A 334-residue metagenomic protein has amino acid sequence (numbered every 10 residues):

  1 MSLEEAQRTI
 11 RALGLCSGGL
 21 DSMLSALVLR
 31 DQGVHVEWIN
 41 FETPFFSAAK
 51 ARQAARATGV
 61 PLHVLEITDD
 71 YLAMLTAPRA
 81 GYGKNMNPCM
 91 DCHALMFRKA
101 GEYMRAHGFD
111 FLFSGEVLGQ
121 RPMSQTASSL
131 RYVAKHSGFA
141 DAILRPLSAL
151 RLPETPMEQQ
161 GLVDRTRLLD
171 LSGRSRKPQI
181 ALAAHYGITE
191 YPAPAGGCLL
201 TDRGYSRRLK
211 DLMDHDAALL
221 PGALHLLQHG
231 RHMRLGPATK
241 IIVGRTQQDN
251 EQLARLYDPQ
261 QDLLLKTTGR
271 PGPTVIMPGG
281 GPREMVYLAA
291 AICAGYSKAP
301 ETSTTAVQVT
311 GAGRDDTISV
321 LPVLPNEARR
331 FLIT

Functional and structural regions predicted by a protein language model:
M1-H185, R314-D316, V320-R329, I333-T334: ATP-dependent adenylation/nucleotidyltransferase module used to activate substrates
A142-T334: AMP-forming adenylation/ATP pyrophosphatase catalytic core
